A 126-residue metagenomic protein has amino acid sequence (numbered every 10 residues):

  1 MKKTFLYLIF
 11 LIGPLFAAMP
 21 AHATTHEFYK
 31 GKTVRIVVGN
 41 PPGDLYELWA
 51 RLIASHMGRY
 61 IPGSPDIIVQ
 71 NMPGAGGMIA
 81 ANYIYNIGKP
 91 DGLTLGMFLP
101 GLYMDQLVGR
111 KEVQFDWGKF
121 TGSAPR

Functional and structural regions predicted by a protein language model:
M1-T4: Positively charged n-region of N-terminal signal peptides that target proteins for export
Y7-A17: Bacterial N-terminal signal peptides
A17-T25: Boundary at the C-terminal end of the N-terminal hydrophobic targeting segment
H26-R126: Conserved hydrophobic/amphipathic secondary-structure segments that form or flank ligand- or partner-binding grooves
